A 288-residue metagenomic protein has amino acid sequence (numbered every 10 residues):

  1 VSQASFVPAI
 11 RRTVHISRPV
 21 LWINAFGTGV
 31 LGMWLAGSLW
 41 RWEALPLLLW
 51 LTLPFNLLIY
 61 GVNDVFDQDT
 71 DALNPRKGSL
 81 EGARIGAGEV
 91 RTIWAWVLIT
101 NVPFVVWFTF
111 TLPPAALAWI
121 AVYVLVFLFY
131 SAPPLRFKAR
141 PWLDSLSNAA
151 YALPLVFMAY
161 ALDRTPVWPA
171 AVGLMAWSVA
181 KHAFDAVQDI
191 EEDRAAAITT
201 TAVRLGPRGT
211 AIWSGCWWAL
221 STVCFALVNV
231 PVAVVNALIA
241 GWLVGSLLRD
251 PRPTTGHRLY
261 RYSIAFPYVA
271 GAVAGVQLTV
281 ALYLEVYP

Functional and structural regions predicted by a protein language model:
F6, V14, E81-P166: Intramembrane alpha-helical segments
F6-P8, G209, L227-P288: Extended hydrophobic alpha-helices typical of membrane-associated regions
F26-G32, S145-Y160, A202-P207, L259-Q277: Small-residue-rich segments of transmembrane alpha-helices in multi-pass membrane proteins, especially helix faces
G27-F66, F104, P114-L128, R164-F184: Membrane-embedded alpha-helical segments that form the functional core of polytopic membrane enzymes, especially those
G29-A36, F104-T109, F127-P134, L155-Y160 (+3 more regions): Structural signal for membrane-spanning alpha-helices in multi-pass inner-membrane proteins, emphasizing helix cores
W50, Q68-I120, I198-P231: Multi-pass membrane catalytic core of lipid/isoprenoid biosynthesis enzymes
T52-E81, S178-A202: Acidic (Asp/Glu-rich) catalytic motifs at the cytosolic membrane interface
Y60, D69, V126-K138, H182 (+2 more regions): C-terminal ends of transmembrane helices
